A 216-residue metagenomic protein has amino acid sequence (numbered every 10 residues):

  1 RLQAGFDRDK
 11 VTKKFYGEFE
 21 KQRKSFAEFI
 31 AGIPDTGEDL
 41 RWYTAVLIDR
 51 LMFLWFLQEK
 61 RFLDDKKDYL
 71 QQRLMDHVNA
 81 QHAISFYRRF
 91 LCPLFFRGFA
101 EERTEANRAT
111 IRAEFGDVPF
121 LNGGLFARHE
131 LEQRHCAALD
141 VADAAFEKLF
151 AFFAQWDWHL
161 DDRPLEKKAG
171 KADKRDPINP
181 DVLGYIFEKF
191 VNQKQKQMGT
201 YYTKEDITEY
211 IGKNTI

Functional and structural regions predicted by a protein language model:
R1-I216: Preference for the N-terminal adenyl/adenosyl cofactor-binding alpha/beta module
